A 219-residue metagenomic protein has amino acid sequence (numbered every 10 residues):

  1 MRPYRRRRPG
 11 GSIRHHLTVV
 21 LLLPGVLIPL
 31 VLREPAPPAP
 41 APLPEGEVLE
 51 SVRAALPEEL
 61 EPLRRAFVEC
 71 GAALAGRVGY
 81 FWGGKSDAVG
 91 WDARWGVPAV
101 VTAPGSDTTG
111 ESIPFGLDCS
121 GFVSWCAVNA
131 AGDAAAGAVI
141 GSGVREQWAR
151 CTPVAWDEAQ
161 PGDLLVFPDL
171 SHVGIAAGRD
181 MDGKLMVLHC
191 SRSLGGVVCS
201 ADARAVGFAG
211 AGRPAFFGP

Functional and structural regions predicted by a protein language model:
M1-R65: N-terminal secretion targeting segments of exported proteins
P9-G10, H15-H16, G141-R145, A201-A205: Alpha-helix initiation/capping motif
L21-G25, R65-V68, S124, A131-C199: ...with weaker cross-activation on analogous glycine-rich loops/strands in unrelated enzymes
P37-A130: N-terminal capping segments
G79-L117, V166-A209: Glycine-rich catalytic cores of cysteine/serine-nucleophile enzymes that process amide/ester linkages in cell-envelope
V206-P219: Intrinsically disordered, low-complexity, charged/polar segments
